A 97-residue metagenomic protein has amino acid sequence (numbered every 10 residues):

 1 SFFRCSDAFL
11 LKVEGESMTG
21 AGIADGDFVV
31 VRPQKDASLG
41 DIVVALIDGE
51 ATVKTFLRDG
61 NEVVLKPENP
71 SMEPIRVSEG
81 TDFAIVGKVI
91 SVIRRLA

Functional and structural regions predicted by a protein language model:
S1-V44: A short, contiguous structural element within a folded domain that forms the immediate neighborhood of a functional site
S6-F9, A24-D27, G49, N61-V63 (+1 more regions): A generic structural signal for short beta-strands and their flanking turns/coil linkers
K12, T52-T55, K88: Residues located in well-ordered beta-strands
G15, I47, P67-N69: Short acidic, glycine-rich loop/turn motifs
P33, K54, R76-V77: A generic local secondary-structure boundary/capping motif
L39-V53, L57-V63: Short, compositionally biased
R58-A97: Glycine- and charge-enriched low-complexity intrinsically disordered segments
